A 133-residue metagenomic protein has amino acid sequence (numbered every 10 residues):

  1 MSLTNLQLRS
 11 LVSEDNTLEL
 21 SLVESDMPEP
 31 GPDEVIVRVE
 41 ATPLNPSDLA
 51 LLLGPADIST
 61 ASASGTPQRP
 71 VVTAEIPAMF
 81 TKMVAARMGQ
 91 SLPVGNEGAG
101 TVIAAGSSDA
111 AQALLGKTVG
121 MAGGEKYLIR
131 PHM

Functional and structural regions predicted by a protein language model:
S2-L8: Short structural boundary motif marking the start of a folded domain
L3, N16-L18, V35, L115: Residue-level signal for beta-strand positions within conserved beta-sheet cores that form or flank
R9-V12, L53, A104: Residue-level signal for short segments within beta-strands and strand-turn junctions of well-structured beta-sheet
L11-D15, T42-L44: Short polar catalytic/cofactor-binding loops
N16-D26, N96: Short glycine/threonine/proline-enriched tight-turn/helix- or strand-capping micro-motif at secondary-structure
M27-P43, A56-E125: Glycine-rich beta-strand-centered segment in the early N-terminal region that forms part of a ligand/cofactor-binding
S47-L52: Cytochrome P450 core scaffold surrounding the K-helix E-X-X-R motif and the conserved "meander" helix-loop region
G124-M133: A structural motif shared across PLP-dependent enzymes of the aminotransferase-like
